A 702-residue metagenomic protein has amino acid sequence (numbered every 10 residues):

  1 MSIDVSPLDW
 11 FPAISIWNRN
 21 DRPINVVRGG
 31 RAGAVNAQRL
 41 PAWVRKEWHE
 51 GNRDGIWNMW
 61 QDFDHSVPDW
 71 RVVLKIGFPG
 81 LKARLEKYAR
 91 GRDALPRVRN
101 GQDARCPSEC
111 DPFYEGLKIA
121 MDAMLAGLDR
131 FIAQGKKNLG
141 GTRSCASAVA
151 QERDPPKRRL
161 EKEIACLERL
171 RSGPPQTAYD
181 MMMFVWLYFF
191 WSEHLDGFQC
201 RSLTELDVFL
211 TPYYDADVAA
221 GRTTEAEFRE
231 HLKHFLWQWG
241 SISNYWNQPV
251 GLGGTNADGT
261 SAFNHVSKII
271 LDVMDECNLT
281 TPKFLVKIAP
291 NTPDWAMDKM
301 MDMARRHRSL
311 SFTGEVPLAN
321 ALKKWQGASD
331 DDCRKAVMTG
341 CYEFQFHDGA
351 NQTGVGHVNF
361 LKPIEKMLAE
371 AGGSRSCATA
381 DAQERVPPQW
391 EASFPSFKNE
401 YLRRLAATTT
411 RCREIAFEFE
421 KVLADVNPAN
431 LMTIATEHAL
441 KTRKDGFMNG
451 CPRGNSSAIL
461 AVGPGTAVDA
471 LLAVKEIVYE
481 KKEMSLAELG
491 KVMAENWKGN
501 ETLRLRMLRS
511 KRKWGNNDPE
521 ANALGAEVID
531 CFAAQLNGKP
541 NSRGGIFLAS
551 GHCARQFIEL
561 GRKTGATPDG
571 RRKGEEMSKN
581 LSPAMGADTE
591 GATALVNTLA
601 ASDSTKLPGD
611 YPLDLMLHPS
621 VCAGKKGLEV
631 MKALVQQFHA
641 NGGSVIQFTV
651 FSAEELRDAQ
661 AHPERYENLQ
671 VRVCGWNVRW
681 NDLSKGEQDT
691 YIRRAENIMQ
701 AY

Functional and structural regions predicted by a protein language model:
M1-L117, N138, E152, P156-K162 (+1 more regions): Conserved catalytic cores of very large enzyme subunits
L117-A120, M124-L128: Low-complexity, highly charged intrinsically disordered N-terminal segments that act as targeting/localization
A126, R130-A133, K137: Extended, non-transmembrane alpha-helical coiled-coils
